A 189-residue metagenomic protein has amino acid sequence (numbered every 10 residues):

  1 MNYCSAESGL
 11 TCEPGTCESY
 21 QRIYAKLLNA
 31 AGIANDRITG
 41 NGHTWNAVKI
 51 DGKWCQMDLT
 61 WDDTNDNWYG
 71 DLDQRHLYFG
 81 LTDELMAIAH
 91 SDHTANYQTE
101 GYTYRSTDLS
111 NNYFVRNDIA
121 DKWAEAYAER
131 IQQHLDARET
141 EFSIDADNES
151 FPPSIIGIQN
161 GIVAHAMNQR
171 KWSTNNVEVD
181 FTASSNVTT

Functional and structural regions predicted by a protein language model:
M1, C17, N41-H43, W61-N65 (+4 more regions): Solvent-exposed loop/turn segments at secondary-structure junctions within structured extracellular/periplasmic domains
M1-G9: Secondary-structure boundary elements
S8, V48, Q133-L135: Sterically constrained small-residue positions within well-ordered secondary structures of folded domains
T11, G15-S19: Soluble non-cytosolic domains of exported or imported proteins
E18-L85: Hydrophobic/aromatic-rich core segments of domains that either
D71-T189: Low-complexity, Gly/Ser/Thr/Pro-rich intrinsically disordered linker/tail segments
